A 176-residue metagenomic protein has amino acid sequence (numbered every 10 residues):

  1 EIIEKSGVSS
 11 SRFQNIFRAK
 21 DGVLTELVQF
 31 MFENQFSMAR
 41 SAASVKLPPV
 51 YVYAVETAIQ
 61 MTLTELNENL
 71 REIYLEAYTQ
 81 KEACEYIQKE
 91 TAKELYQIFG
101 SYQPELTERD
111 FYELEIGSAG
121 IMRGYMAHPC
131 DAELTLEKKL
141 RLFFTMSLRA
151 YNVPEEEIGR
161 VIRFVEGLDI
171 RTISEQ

Functional and structural regions predicted by a protein language model:
E1-G22, E26: Helix-turn-helix
E26, S37-E72, T79-Q80, Q88-A92: Hydrophobic alpha-helical connector segments
F32, F36: Contiguous, function-dense segments enriched for cysteine-driven chemistry and partner/ligand-binding capacity
L63, N67, I121, R149-P154: Phosphate/oxyanion-binding loops and surfaces in catalytic or ligand/nucleic-acid-binding neighborhoods
R71-E76, E157-R160: Short, hydrophobic secondary-structure boundary micro-motifs
E76-C130, L134, K138-T145: Amphipathic alpha-helical packing segments from all-alpha helical-bundle domains
Q97-S101, D131-Q176: C-terminal peripheral helix-coil segments that are non-catalytic and often amphipathic
